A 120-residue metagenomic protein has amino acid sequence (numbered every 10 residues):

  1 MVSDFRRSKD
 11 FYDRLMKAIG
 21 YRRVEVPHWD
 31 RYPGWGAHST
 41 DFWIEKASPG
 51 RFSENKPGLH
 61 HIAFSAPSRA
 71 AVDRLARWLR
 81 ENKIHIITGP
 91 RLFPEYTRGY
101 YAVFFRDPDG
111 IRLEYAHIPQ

Functional and structural regions predicted by a protein language model:
M1-F42: Core segments of cupin and vicinal oxygen chelate
S3-R7, A63-P108: Vicinal oxygen chelate
G36-R77: Long, continuous compositionally biased terminal/linker segments
S39, P108-G110: Glycine-centered tight beta-turn/hairpin loop motif at sheet-sheet or coil-to-beta transitions
P94-E95, I118-Q120: A short acidic/small-residue loop/turn micro-motif
L113-Y115: Short glycine-/small-residue motifs
